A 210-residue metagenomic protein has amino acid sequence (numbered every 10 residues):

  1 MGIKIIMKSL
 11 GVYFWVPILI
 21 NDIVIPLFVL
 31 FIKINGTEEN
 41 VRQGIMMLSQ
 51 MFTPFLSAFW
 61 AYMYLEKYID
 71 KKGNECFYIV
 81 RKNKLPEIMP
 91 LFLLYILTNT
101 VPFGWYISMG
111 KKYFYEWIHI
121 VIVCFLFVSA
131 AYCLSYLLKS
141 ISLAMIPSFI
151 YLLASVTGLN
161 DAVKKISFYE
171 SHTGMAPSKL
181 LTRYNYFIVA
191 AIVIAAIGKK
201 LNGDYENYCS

Functional and structural regions predicted by a protein language model:
M1-D22, L134, N207-C209: Aromatic- and glycine-rich beta-strand/loop motifs that create alpha-glucan
W15-I23, S49-M51, I146, Y184-A191: Hydrophobic H-region at the start of alpha-helical membrane spans
I18-L19, N83-P90: Membrane-interfacial loop-to-transmembrane alpha-helix junctions, especially the N-terminal start
L19-T37, V156-N160: Alpha-helical transmembrane segments of multi-pass membrane proteins
L30-E66, E87-F149: Secretory targeting signals
T37-E39, L138-S210: Terminal transmembrane helical anchor/hairpin motif
E75-K84: Short helix-to-coil transition segments within interhelical loops that connect adjacent transmembrane helices
